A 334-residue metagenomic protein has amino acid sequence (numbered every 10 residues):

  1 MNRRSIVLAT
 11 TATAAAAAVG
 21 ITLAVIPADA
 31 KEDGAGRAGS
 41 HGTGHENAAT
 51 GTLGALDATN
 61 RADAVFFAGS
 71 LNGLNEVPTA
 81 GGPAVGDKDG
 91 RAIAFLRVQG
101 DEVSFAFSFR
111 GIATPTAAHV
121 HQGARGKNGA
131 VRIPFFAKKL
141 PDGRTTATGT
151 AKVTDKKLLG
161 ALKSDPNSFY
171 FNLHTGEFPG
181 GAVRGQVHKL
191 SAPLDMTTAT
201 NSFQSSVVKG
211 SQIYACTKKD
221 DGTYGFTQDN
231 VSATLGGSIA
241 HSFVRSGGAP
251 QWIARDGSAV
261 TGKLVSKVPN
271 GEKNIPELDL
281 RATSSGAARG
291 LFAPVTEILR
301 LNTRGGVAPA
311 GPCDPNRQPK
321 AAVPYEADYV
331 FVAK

Functional and structural regions predicted by a protein language model:
N2-A118, Q122-D220, Y325, A333-K334: Metal-centered catalytic cores of metalloenzymes
K189-I213, D220-K334: Primary mode marks residue(s) on the alpha4-beta5-alpha5 output face of response regulator receiver
